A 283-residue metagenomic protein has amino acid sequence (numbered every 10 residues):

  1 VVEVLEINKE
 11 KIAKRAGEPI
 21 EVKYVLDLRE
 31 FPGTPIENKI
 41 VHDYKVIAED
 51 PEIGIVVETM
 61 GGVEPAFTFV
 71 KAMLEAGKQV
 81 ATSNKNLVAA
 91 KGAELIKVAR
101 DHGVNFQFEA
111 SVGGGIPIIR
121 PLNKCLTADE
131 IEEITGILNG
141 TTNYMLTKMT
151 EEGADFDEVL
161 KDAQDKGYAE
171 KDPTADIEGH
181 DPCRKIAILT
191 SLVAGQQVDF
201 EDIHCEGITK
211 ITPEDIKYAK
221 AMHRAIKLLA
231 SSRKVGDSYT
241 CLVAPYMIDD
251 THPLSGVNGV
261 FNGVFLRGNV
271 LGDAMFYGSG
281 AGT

Functional and structural regions predicted by a protein language model:
V1-A76: N-terminal glycine-/serine-/threonine-rich beta1-alpha1-beta2 phosphate-ribose binding loop of Rossmann-like
I40-H42, E58, A81-S83, A89 (+5 more regions): General beta-strand structural signal in soluble alpha/beta enzymes
I53, R100-D181, I188: Rossmann-like NAD(P)H-binding beta-loop-alpha module
M60, P65-A76, S83-K124: Rossmann-fold NAD(P)-binding glycine/threonine-rich loop
G61-V63, N139, I248: Short glycine-rich anion-binding loops that position phosphate/pyrophosphate groups of nucleotides and phosphorylated
E158-G256, F261-G263: Substrate-binding/catalytic subdomain of NAD(P)-dependent oxidoreductase enzymes
T251-T283: ATP-dependent carboxylate/acyl-activation modules
